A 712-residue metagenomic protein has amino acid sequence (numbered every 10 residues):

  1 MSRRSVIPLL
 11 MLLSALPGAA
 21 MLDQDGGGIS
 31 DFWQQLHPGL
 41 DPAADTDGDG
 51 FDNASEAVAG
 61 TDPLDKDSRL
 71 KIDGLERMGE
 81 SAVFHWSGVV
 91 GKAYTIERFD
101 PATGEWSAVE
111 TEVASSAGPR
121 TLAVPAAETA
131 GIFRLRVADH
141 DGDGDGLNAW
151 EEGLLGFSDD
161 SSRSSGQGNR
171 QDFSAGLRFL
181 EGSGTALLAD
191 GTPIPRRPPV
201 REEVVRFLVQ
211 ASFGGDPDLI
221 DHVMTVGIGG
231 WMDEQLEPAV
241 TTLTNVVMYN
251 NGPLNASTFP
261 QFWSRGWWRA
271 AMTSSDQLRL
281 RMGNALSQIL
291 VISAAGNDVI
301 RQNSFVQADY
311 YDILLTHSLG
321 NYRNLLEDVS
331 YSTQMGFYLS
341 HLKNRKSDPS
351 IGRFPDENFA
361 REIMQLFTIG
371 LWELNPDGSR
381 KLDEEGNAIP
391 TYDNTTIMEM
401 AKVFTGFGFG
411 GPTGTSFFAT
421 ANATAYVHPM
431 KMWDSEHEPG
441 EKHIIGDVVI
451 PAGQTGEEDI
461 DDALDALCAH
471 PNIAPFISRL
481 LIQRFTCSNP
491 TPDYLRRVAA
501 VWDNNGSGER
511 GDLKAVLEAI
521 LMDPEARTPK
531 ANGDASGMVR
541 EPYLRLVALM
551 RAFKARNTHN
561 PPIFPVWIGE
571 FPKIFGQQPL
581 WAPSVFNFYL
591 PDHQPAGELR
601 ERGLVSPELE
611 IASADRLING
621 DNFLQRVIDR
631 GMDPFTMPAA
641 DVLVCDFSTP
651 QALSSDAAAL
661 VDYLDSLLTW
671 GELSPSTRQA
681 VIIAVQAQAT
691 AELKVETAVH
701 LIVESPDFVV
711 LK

Functional and structural regions predicted by a protein language model:
M1-I7: Bacterial N-terminal signal peptides that target proteins for export
P8-P17: Bacterial N-terminal signal peptides
M11, W33-Q34, N53, I96 (+10 more regions): Residue-level detector of buried hydrophobic side-chain packing in well-ordered secondary-structure elements
A19-P193: Short, composition-biased motifs enriched in small/polar/acidic residues
W33, H37, S55-D62, D67 (+22 more regions): Sec/Tat-exported extracytoplasmic proteins
P193-A239: N-terminal mature-domain "stem" immediately C-terminal to a signal peptide or N-terminal signal-anchor/transmembrane
R196, I220, M224-G227, L236 (+4 more regions): Active-site substrate-binding loop specific to GH73 endo-beta-N-acetylglucosaminidase modules in bacterial autolysins
V205-S212, L290, H470-A474, S478-S507 (+1 more regions): Flexible, low-complexity segments enriched for small/polar residues
